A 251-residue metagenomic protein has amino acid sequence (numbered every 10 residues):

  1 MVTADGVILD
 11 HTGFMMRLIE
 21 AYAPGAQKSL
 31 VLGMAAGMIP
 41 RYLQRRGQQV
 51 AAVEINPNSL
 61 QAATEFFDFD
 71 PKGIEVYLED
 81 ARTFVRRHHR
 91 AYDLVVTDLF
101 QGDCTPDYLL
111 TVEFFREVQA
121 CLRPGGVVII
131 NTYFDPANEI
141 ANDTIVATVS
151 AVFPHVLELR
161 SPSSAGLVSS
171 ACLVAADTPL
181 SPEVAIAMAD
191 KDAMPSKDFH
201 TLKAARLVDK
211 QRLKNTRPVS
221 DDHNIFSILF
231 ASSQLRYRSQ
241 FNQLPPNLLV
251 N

Functional and structural regions predicted by a protein language model:
M1-G6, H11, R17-A21, L157-N251: Soluble small-group transferase modules, centered on the S-adenosyl donor enzyme superfamily
M1-V53, P57-F67, I145, N242-N251: Class I S-adenosylmethionine
E54-P57, E79-A81, L110, A141: Short beta->alpha hinge that forms the Motif I/post-I loop of the SAM-binding pocket
L60-H89, L94-T97, D103: S-adenosyl-L-methionine
D103-L110: Glycine/threonine-rich flexible loop motifs
V112-P124: A short glycine-rich, Lys/Arg-flanked "PGG" loop and its adjoining helix->strand segment in the class I
G125-T132: Conserved beta-strand signature within the Rossmann-like core of class I S-adenosyl-L-methionine
A141-R160: Conserved Class I S-adenosyl-L-methionine
